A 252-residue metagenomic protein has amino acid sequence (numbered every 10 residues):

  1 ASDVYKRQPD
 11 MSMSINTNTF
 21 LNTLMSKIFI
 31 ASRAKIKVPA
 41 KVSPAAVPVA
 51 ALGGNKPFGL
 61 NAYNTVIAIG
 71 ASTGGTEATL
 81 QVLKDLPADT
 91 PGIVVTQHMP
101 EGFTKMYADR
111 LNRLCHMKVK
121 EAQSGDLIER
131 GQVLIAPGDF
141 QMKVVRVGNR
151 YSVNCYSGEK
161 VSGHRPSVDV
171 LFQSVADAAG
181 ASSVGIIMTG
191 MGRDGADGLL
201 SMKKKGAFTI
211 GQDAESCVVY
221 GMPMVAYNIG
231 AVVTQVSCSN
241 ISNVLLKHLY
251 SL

Functional and structural regions predicted by a protein language model:
A1-Y5: Short, small-residue-biased leader/transition segments that mark boundaries at the very start of proteins
K6-L252: Conserved acid/base catalytic micro-environments in cytosolic active-site loops
